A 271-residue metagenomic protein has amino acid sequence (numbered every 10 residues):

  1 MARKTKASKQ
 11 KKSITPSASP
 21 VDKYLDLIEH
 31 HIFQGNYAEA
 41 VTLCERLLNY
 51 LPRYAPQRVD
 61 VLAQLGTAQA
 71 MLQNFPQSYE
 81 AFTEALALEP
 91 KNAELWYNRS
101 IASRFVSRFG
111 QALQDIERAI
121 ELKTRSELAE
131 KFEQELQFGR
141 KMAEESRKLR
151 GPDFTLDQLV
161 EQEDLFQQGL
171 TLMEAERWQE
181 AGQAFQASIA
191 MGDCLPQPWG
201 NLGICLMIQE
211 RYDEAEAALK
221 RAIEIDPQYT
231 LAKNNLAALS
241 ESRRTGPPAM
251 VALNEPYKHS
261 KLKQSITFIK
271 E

Functional and structural regions predicted by a protein language model:
V21, A55, V59, A93-E94 (+5 more regions): Helix-start (N-cap) detector for alpha-helical repeat units in TPR-like alpha-solenoids, especially tetratricopeptide
F33, M71, F105-V106, F138-M142 (+3 more regions): Register position in tetratricopeptide repeats
N49-R53, T83-A87, I120-E121, A187-A190 (+2 more regions): Conserved structural position within tetratricopeptide repeats
Q64, N98, F132-E135, Q167 (+2 more regions): Canonical tetratricopeptide repeat
